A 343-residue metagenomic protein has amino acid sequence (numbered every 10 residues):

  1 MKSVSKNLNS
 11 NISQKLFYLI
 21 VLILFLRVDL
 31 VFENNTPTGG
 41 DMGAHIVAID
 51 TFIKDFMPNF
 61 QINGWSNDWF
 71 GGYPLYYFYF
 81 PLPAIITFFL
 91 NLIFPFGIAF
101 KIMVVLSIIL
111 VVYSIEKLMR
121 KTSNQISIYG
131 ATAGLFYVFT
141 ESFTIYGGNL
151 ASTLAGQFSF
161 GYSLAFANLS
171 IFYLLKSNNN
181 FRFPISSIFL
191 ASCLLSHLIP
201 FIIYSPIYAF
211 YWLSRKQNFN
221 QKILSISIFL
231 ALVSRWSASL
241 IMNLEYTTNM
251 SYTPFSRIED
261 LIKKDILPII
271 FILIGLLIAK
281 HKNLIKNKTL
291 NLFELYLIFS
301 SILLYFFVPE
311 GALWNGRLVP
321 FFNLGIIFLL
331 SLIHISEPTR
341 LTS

Functional and structural regions predicted by a protein language model:
K2-S336, R340: Membrane-embedded transmembrane-helix bundle of lipid-linked glycan/lipid transferases
